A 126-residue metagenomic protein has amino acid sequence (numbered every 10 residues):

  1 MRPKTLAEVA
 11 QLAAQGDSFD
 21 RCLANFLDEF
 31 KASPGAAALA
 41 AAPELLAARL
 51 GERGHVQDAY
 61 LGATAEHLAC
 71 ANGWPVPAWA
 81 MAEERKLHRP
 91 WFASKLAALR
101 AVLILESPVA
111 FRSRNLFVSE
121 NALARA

Functional and structural regions predicted by a protein language model:
M1-G73: Charged, helix-prone or intrinsically disordered regulatory segments positioned adjacent to compact structured domains
E66-A126: Charge-dense, extended regions
